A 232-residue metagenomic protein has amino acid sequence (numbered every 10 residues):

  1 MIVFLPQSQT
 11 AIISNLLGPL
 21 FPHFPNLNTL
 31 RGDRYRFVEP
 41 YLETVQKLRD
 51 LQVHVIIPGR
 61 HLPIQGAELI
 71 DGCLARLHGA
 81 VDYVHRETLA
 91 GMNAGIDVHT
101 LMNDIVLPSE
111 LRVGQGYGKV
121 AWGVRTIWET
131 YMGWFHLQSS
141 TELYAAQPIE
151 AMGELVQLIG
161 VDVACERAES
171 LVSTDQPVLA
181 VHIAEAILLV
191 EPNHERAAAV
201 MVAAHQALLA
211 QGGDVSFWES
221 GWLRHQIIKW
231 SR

Functional and structural regions predicted by a protein language model:
M1-A94: Metallo-beta-lactamase
A90-R232: C-terminal regulatory/interaction regions
